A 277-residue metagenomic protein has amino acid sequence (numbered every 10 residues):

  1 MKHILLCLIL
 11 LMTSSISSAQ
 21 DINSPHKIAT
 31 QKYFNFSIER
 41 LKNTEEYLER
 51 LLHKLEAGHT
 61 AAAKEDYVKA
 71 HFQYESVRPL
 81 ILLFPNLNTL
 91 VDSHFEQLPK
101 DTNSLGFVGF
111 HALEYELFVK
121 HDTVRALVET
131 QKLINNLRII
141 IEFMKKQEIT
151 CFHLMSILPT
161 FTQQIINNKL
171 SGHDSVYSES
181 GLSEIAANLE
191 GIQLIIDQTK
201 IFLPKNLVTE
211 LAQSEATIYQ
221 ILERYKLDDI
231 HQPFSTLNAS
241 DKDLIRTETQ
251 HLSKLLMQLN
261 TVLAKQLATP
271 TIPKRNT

Functional and structural regions predicted by a protein language model:
I4-T13: Sec-dependent N-terminal signal peptides
S15-A19: Sec/Tat signal peptide C-region and signal peptidase I cleavage site
Q20-T277: Mature extracytoplasmic or organellar-lumen-exposed domains after removal of signal/transit peptides
